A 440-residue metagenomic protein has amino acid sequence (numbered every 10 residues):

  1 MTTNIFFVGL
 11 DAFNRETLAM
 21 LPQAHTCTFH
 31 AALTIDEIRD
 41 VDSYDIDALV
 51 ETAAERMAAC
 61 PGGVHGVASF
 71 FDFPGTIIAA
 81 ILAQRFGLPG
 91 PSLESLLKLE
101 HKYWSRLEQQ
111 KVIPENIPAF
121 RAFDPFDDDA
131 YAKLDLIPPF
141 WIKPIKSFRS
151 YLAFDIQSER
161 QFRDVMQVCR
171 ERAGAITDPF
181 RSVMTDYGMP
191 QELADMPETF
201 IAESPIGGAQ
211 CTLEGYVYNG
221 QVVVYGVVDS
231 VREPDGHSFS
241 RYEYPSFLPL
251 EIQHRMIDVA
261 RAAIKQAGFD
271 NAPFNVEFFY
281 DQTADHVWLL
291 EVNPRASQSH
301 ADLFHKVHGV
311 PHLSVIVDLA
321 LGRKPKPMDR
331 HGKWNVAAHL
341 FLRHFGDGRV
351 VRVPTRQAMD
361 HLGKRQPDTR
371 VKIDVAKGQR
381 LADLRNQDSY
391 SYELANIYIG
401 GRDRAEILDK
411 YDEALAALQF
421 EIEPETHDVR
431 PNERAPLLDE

Functional and structural regions predicted by a protein language model:
T2-Q23: N-terminal basic/disordered segments at the start of proteins
C27-R39: A short beta-strand-loop structural module common to alpha/beta enzyme folds
D36-F126, Y131, F148, Q387 (+1 more regions): Conserved N-proximal alpha/beta basic substrate-recognition cap immediately N-terminal to, or forming the N-lobe
N116-P118, W141, E159-I206, F239 (+1 more regions): Conserved ATP-binding module of the ATP-grasp superfamily
P139-Q161: Conserved anion/nucleotide-ligand pocket segment
C169-R172, M196-F200, S204-P245, H254-V287 (+1 more regions): Phosphate-binding core of ATP-grasp and ATP-grasp-like enzymes
R255-V276, N293-V351: Active-site "cap" helix and flanking loop/linker of ATP-utilizing ligase/carboxylase catalytic domains
D318-E440: Peripheral (often C-terminal) accessory segments that flank ATP-dependent C-N-forming ligase machineries
